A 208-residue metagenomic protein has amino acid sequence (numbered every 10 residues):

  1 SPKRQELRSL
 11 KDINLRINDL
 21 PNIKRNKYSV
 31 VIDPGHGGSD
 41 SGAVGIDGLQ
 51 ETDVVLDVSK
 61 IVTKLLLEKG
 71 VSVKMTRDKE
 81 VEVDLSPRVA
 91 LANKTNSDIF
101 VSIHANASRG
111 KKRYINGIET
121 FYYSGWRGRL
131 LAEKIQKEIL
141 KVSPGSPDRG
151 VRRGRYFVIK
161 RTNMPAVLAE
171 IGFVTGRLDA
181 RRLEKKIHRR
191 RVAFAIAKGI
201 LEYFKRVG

Functional and structural regions predicted by a protein language model:
S1-G208: Catalytic-site microenvironment of enzymes that process N-acetyl-hexosamine-containing cell-wall polysaccharides
